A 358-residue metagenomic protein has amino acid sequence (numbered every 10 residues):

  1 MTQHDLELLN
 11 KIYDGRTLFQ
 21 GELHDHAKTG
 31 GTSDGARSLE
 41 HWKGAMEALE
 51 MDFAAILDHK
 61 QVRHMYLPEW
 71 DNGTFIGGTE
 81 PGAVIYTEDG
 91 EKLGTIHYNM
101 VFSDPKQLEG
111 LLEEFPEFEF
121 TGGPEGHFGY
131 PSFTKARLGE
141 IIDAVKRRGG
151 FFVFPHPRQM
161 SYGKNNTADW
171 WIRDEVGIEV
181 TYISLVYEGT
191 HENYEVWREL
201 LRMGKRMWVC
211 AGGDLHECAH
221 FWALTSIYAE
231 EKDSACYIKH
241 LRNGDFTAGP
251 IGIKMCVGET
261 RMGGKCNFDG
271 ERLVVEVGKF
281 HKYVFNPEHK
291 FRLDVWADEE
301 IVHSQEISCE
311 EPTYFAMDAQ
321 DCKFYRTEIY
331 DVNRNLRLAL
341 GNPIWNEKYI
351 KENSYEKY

Functional and structural regions predicted by a protein language model:
M1-L18, G30, L39, G204-V209 (+1 more regions): C-terminal functional module detector
T2-P155, K164, V180-E192, V196 (+2 more regions): A metal-dependent hydrolase metal-coordination microenvironment
Y13, M46, D169-R173, M317-A319: Structural motif
E47, K146, L201-R202, R242: Alpha-helix boundary recognition
M51, G149, D174-E175, C322: Short, well-ordered alpha-helix to beta-strand connector turns
D169-D233: Catalytic-core region of carbohydrate-active enzymes that cleave or remodel glycosidic bonds
